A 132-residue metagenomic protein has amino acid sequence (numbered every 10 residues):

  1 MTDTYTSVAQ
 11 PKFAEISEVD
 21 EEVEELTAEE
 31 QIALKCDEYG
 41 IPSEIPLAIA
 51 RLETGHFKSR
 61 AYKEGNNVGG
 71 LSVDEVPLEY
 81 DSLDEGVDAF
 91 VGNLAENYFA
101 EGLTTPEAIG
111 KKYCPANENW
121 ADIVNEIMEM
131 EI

Functional and structural regions predicted by a protein language model:
M1-I132: Catalytic cores of secreted/periplasmic lytic hydrolases that degrade extracellular macromolecules
